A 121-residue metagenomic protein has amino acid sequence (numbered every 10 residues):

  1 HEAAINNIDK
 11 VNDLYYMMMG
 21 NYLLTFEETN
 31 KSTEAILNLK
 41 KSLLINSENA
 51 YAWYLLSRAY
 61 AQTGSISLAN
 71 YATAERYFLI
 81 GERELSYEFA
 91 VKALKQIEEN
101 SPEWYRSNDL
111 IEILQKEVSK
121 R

Functional and structural regions predicted by a protein language model:
E2-S67, Y71, R76: Alpha-helical adaptor scaffolds
L79-R121: Terminal, low-structured helical/coil segments at or just beyond the last alpha-helical repeat
